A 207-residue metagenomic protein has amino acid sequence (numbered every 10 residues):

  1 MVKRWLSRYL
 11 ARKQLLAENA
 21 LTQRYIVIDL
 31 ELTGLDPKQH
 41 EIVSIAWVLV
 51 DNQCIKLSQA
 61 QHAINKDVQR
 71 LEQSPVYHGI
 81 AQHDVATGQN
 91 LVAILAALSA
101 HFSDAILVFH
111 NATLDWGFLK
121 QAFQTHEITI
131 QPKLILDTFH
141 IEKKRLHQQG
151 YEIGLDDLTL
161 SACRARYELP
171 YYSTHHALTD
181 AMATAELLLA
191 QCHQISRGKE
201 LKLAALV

Functional and structural regions predicted by a protein language model:
M1-L16, R166, A185-V207: Acidic two-metal-ion nuclease catalytic site recognized across multiple nuclease folds, prominently DnaQ/RNase D-T
R4-I28, L32-K133, D157-H175: Conserved non-catalytic scaffold segment of RNase H-like nuclease domains
L30-T33, T138, T184: Ser/Thr-centric signal marking residues that sit in or immediately flank functional binding/regulatory motifs
L136-G154: Short alpha-helix plus adjacent loop in nuclease-associated cores
H176-L187: Acidic, divalent-metal-coordinating active-site segment for phosphoryl/phosphodiester hydrolysis, typified by short
